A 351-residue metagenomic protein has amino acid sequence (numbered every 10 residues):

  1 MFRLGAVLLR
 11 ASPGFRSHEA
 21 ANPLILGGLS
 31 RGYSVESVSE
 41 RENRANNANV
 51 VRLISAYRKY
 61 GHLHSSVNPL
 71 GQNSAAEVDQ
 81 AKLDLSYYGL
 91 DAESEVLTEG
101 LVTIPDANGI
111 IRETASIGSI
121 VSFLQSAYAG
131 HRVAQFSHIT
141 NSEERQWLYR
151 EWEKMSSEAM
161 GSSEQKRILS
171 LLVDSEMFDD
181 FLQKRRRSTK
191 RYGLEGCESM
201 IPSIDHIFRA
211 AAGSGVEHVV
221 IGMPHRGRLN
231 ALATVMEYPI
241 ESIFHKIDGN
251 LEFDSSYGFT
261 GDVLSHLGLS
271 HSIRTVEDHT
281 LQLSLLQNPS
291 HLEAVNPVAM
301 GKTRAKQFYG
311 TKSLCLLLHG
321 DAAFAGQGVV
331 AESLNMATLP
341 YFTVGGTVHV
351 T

Functional and structural regions predicted by a protein language model:
F2-L4, A11, S119, R150-S156 (+2 more regions): Short acidic/glycine-rich loops and adjacent helix/strand connectors that line catalytic pockets where negatively
F2-R3, G14-R16, N22-M200, V216: Extended, charge-enriched "interface" segments that sit outside catalytic cores
E42, N46, G196-S203, A212 (+3 more regions): Secondary-structure capping and boundary motifs in well-ordered enzyme cores
N49-R52, H131, I201-E217, A299 (+2 more regions): Short alpha-helical segments and helix-capping/turn motifs at coil-helix boundaries
N49-S74, I207, A211-L232, C315-L318 (+1 more regions): Amphipathic alpha-helical packing elements
V173-K184, D205-H206, A211, D262-T280: Active-site-adjacent bridging/hinge elements
D180-E241: Active-site pocket-lining segments that scaffold enzyme catalytic pockets across diverse folds
V220-T351: Cofactor-binding active-site loop characterized by glycine-rich and histidine/acidic residues
